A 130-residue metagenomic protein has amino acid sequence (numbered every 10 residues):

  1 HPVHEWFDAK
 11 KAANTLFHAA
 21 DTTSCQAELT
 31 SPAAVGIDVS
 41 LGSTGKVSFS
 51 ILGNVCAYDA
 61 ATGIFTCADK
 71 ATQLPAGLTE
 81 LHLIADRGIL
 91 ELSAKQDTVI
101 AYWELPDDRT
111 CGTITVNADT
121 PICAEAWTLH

Functional and structural regions predicted by a protein language model:
H1-H130: Beta-rich accessory regions
